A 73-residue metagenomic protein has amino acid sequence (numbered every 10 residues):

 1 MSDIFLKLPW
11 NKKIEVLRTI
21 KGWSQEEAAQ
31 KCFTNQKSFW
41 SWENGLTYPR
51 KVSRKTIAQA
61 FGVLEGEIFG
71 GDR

Functional and structural regions predicted by a protein language model:
M1-I20: A short, Lys/Arg-rich alpha-helix, primarily the initiator
E15, E26, K55: Residues within the helices of the helix-turn-helix
E15, W40-S41, R50, F69: Key DNA-contacting residues within the recognition helix of helix-turn-helix
R18, A29, A58: The alpha-helix within a helix-turn-helix
T19, F33, N44-L46, R73: Residue-level detection of the helix-turn-helix DNA-binding "recognition helix"
G22-S41: Short alpha-helical DNA-recognition segment
F33, V52-E67: DNA major-groove recognition helix of helix-turn-helix/homeodomain DNA-binding modules
E67-R73: Short amphipathic recognition helices of helix-turn-helix/homeodomain-type DNA-binding modules
